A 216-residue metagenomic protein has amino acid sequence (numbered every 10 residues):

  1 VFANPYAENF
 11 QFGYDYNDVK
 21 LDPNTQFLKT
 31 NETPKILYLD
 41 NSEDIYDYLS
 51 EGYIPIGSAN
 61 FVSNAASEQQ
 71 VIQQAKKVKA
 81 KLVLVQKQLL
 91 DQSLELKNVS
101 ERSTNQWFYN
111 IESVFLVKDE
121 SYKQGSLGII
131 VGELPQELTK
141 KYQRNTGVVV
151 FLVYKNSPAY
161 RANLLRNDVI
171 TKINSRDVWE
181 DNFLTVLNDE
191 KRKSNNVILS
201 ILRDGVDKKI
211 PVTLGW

Functional and structural regions predicted by a protein language model:
N4-G57: Compositionally biased P/S/T/G-rich terminal and signal peptide-adjacent segments that lie outside catalytic cores
Y53-L94, L164-R166: Short, well-ordered alpha-helical segments
I54-I56, K79-A80, F108, Q124-S126 (+3 more regions): Extracytoplasmic
A75, I129, T139, V150 (+4 more regions): Terminal peptide-recognition signature
V83-V85, A159-N182: Conserved PDZ fold ligand-binding element
L90-Q124: Short acidic, glycine/proline-enriched helix-loop-strand junctions
N110-V148, L152, T213: PDZ/PDZ-like peptide-tail recognition elements
K118-E120, T171, L184-W216: PDZ-domain C-terminal substructure recognizer with occasional recognition of PDZ-binding tails
